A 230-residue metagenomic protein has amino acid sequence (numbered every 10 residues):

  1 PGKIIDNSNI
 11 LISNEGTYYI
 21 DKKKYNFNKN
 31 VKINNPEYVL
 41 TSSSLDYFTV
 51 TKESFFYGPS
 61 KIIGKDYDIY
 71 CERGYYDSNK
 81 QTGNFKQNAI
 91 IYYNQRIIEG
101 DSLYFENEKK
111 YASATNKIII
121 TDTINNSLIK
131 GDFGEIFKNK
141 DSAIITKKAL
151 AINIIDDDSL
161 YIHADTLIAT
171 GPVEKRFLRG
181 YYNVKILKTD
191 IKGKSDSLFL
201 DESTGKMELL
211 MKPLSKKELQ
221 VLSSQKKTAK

Functional and structural regions predicted by a protein language model:
P1-K230: Mature-chain termini and adjacent capping regions
